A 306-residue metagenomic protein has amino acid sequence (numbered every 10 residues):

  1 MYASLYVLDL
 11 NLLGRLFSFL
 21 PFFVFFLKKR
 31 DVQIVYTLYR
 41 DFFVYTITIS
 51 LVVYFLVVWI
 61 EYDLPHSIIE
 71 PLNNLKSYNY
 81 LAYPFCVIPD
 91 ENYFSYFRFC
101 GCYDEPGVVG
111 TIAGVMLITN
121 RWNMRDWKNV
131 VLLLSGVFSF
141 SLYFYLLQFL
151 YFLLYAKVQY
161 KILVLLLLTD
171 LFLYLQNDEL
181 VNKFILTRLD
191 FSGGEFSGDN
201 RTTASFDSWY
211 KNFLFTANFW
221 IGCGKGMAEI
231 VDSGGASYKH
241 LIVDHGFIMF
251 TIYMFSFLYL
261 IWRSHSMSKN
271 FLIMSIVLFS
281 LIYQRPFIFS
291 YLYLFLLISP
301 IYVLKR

Functional and structural regions predicted by a protein language model:
A3-W59, Y253-W262: Transmembrane alpha-helical segments and their membrane-water interfaces
A3-Y6, L10-G14, K269-R306: Membrane helix-loop boundary segments at the extracytoplasmic
S18-V24, M116-I118, L133-S139, Y145-K157 (+3 more regions): Hydrophobic transmembrane alpha-helices of multi-pass, membrane-embedded glycosylation machinery
R40-I60, C86-F140, L146-Y155: Alpha-helical transmembrane segments of multi-pass inner-membrane proteins
I60-R98, I230-S233: Interfacial juxtamembrane loops and adjacent helix segments that form the catalytic/substrate-binding surfaces
F149-I162, L166, D244-Q284, S299-Y302: Hydrophobic transmembrane alpha-helices and their immediate junctions
F172-D207, M227: Flexible juxtamembrane loops connecting transmembrane helices in multi-pass membrane enzymes that build or modify
R201-D232, F247-F250: TM-adjacent membrane-interface loops and short helices in multi-pass inner/ER membrane proteins
